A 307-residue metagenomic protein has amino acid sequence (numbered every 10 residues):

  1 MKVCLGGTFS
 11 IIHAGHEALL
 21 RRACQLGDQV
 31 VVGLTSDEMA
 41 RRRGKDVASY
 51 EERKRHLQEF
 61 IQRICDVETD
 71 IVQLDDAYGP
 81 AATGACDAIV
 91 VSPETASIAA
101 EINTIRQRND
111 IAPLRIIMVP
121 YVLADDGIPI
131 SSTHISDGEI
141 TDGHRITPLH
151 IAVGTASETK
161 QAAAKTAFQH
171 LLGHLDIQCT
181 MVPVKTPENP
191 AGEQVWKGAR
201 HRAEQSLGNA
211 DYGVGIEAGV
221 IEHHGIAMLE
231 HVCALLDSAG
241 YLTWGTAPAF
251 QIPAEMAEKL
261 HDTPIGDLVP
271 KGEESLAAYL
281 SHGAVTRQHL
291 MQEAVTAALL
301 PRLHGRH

Functional and structural regions predicted by a protein language model:
M1-I151, K160, H170-D176, K185-N189 (+4 more regions): Nucleotidyltransferase catalytic core that binds NTPs
N189-H307: Anionic-ligand binding patches
